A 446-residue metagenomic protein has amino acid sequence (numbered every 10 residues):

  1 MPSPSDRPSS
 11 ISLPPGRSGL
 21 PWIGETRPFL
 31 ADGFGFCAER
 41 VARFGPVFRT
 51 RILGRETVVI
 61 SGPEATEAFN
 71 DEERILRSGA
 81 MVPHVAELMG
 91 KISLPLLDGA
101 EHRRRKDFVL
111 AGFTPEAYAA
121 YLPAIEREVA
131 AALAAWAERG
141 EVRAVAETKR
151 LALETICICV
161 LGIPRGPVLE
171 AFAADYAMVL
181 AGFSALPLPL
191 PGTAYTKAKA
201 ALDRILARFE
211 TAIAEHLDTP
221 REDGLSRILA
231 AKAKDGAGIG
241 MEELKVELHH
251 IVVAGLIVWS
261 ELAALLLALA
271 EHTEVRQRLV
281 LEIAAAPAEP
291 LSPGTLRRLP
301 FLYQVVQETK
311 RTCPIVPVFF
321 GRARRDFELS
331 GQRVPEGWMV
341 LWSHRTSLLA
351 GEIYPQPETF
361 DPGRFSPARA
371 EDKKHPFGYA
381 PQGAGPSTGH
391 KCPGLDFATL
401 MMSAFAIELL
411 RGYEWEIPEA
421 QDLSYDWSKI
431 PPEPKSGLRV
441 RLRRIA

Functional and structural regions predicted by a protein language model:
P4-R7, I11-E39, E56, E64-E67 (+5 more regions): Cytochrome P450 catalytic-domain helical core, especially the substrate-recognition surface and oxygen-activation
P14-G19, E222, A268-I315, P335-W338 (+1 more regions): Cytochrome P450 I-helix active-site segment
T26-G45, A288-S330, A380: Conserved cytochrome P450 K-helix E-x-x-R motif and the immediately C-terminal K′/meander segment
G62, G255, G337: Short, conserved phosphate/pyrophosphate- and ester-handling motifs at nucleotide-, phospho-/glycolipid
A152, I156, I205-F209, A233-A284 (+3 more regions): Central I-helix of cytochrome P450 enzymes
A201-I213, L217, F301-F327, V334 (+1 more regions): C-terminal domain-closing interface element
W342-D372: Conserved cytochrome P450 K-helix/beta-meander segment immediately N-terminal to the heme-binding cysteine loop
L395-P431: Cytochrome P450 heme-binding "Cys pocket" and the immediately downstream C-terminal segment
